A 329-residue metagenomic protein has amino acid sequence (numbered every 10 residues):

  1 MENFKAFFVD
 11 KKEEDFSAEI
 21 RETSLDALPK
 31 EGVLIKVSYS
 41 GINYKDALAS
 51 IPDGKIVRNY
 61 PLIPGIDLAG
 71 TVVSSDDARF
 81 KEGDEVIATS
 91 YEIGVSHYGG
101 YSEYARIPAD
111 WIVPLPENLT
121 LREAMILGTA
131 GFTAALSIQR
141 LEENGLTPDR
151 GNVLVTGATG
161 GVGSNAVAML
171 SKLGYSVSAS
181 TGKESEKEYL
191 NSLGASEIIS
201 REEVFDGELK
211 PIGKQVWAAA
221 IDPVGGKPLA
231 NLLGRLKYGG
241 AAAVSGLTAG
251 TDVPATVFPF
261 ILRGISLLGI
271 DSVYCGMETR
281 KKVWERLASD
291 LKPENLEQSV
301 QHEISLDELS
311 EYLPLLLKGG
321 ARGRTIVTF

Functional and structural regions predicted by a protein language model:
E2, K281-F329: C-terminal hydrophobic helical "lid"/dimerization subdomain of Rossmann-like NAD(P)H-dependent oxidoreductases
D26-G41, D53-I93: Glycine-rich beta-strand-centered segment in the early N-terminal region that forms part of a ligand/cofactor-binding
D84-E85, Y104, K172, A241: Residue-level marker of beta-strand positions
I87, A218-I221, A243: N-terminal Rossmann-like NAD(P) cofactor-binding module of classical short-chain dehydrogenase/reductase
T89-L154: NAD(P)H dinucleotide-binding glycine-rich loop of Rossmann-like/cofactor-binding domains, especially the beta1-alpha1
G131-F132, G157-S164, G225: Glycine-rich NAD(P) Rossmann-fold beta1-alpha1 loop
S171-K227: Adenosine-nucleotide cofactor-binding segment
K227-P293, T328-F329: Glycine-rich phosphate-binding loop and adjacent beta-alpha segment of Rossmann(oid) nucleotide-cofactor-binding
